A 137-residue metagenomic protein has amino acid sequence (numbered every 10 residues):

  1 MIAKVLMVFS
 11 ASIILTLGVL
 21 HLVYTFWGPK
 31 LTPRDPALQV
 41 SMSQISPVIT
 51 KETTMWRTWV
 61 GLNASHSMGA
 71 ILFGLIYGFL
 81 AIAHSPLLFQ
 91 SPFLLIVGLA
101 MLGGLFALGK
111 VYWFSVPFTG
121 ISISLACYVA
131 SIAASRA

Functional and structural regions predicted by a protein language model:
M1-A11, T53-W56, V60-N63, L88-L95 (+2 more regions): Membrane-water interface of alpha-helical transmembrane segments
M1-F9, F79-Q90, A130-A137: Helix-coil boundary and interhelical linker segments in multi-pass alpha-helical membrane proteins
I2-T32: N-terminal signal-anchor transmembrane alpha helix
L6, S10-L17, G69, F73 (+2 more regions): Hydrophobic alpha-helical transmembrane segments of polytopic
W27-T58: Cytosolic, membrane-interface loops and tails of multi-pass inner-membrane proteins
N63-Y77: Core segments of transmembrane alpha-helices that mediate helix-helix packing or line hydrophobic substrate/ligand
L75-I76, V97-L108, S124-Y128: Hydrophobic, membrane-inserted alpha-helices
H84-L88, F93-L94, L102-G120, A133-A137: Membrane-helix boundary connector in multi-pass membrane proteins
